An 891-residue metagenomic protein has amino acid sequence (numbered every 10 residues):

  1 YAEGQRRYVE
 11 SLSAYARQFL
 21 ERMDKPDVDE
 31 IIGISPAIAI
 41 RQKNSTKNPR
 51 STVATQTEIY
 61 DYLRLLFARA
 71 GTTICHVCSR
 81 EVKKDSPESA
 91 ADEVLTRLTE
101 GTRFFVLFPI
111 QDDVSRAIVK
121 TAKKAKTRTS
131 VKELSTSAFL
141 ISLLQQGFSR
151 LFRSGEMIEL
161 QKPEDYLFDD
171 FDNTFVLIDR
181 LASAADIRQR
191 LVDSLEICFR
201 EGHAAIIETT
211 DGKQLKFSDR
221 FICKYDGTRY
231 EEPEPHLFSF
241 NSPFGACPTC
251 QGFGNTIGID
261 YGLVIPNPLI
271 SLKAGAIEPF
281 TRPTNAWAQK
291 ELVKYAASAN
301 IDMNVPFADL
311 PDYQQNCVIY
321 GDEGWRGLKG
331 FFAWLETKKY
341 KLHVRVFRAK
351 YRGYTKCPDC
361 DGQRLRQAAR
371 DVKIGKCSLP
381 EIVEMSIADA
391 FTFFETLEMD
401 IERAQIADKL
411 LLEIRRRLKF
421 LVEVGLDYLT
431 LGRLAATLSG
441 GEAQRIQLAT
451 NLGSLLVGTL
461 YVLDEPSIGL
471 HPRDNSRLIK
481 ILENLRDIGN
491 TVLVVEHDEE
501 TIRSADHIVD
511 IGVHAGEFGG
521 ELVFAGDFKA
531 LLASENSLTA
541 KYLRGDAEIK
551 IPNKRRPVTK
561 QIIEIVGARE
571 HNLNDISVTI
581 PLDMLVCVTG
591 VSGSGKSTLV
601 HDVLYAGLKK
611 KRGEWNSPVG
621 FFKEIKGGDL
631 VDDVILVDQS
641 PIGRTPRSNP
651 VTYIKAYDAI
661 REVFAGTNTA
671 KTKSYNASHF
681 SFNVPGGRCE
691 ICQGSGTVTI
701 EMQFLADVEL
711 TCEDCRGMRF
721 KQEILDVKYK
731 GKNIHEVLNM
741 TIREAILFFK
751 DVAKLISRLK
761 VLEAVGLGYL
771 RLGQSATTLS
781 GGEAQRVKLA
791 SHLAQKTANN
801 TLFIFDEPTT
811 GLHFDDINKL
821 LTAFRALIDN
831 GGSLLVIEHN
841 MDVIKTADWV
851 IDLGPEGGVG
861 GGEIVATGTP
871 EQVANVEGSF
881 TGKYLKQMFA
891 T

Functional and structural regions predicted by a protein language model:
Y1-T891: Conserved phosphate-binding elements of NTP-dependent enzyme cores
